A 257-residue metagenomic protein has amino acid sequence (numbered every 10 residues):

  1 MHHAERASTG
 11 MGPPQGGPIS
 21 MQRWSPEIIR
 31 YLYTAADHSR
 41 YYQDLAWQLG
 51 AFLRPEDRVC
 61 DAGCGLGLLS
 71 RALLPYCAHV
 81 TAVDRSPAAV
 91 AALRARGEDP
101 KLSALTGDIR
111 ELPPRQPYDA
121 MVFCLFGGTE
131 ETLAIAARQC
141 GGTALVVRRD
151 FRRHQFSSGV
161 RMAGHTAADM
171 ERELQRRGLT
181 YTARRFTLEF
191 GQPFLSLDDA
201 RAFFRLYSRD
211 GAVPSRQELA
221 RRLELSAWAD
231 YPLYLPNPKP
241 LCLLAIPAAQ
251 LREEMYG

Functional and structural regions predicted by a protein language model:
H2, G12-L53: Conserved class I S-adenosyl-L-methionine
E56-G65: Conserved class I S-adenosyl-L-methionine
L66-T106: Class I SAM-dependent methyltransferase SAM/SAH-binding core
G107-E111: Conserved SAM/SAH-binding loop
G127-Q139: A short, conserved alpha-helix within the catalytic core of class I
G141-H154: Conserved beta-strand signature within the Rossmann-like core of class I S-adenosyl-L-methionine
A163-G178, T182-R184: Short alpha-helix
R185-G257: Conserved Class I S-adenosyl-L-methionine
